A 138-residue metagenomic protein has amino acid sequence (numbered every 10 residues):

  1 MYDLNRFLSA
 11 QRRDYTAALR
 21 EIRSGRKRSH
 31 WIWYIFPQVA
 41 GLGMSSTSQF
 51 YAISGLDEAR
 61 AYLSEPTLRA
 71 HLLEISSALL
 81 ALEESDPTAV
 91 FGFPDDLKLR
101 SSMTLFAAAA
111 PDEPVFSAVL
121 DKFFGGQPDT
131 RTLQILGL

Functional and structural regions predicted by a protein language model:
M1-T16, R131-I135: Extreme N-terminal tail/first-helix region
L4, A52-H71, Q127-T130, G137-L138: C-terminal end-helix/capping segment
S9-E21, L79-P87: Short amphipathic alpha-helical segments and their helix-coil junctions
E21-L56: Hydrophobic/aromatic-rich, well-ordered segments within soluble, folded domains that form packed cores
K27-Y34, H71, D95-S102, V115 (+1 more regions): Residue-level detector of well-ordered alpha-helical segments, enriched for hydrophobic/aromatic packing positions
G41-T47, A107-F116: Short helix-capping/linker segments at secondary-structure and domain boundaries
A61-A110: Mid-chain, well-packed structural core segment of small domains
P111-L138: Charged phosphate-binding loop/patch that engages nucleotide di/tri-phosphates or the phosphate backbone of nucleic
